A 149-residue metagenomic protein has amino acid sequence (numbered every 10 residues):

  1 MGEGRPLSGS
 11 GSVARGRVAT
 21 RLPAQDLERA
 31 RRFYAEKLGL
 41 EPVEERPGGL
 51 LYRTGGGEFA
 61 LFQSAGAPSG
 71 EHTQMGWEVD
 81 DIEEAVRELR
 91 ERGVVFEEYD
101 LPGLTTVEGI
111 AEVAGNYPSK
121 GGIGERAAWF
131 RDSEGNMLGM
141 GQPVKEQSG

Functional and structural regions predicted by a protein language model:
M1-R29, E58, H72-M75, G141-G149: N-terminal beta-strand motif that seeds the catalytic metal site of vicinal oxygen chelate
S8-G11, A65-G66, P118: Short, flexible, glycine/charge-rich loop motifs used to bind or transfer phosphoryl groups or to couple energy/partner
A14-R15, R21-F59, S64-G66, E84-A85 (+1 more regions): Core segments of cupin and vicinal oxygen chelate
V18, P47-G48, T73, R126: Residue-level marker for the onset of beta-strands and adjacent loop->beta junctions in well-ordered domains
L27, M75-M137, P143-G149: Vicinal oxygen chelate
